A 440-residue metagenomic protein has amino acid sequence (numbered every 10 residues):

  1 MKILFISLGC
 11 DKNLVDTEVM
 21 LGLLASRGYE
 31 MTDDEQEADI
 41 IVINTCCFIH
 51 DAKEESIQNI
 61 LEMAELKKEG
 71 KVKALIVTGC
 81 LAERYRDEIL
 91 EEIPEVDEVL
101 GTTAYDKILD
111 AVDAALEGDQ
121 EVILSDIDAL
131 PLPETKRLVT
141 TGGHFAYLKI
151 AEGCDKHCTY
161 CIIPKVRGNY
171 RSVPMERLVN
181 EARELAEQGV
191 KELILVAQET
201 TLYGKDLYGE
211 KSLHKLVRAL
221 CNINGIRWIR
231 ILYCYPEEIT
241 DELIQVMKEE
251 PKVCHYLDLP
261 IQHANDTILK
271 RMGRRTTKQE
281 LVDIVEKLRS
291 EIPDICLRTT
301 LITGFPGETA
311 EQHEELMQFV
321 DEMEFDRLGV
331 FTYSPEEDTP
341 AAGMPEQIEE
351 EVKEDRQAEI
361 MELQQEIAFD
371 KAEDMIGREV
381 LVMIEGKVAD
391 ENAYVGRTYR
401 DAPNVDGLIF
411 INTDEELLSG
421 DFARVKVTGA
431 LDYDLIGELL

Functional and structural regions predicted by a protein language model:
M1-Y203, E242, V253, L257 (+7 more regions): Proteins enriched for Cys/Gly/acidic motifs involved in redox and nucleic-acid/cofactor modification
I3, I40-I41, A146, L193 (+7 more regions): Conserved beta-strand core positions
Q36-E37, D155, K252, A264 (+3 more regions): Short strand-connecting beta-turns/loops that link adjacent beta-strands
C47-F48, R167-G168, L207-E210, K270-T276 (+1 more regions): Short glycine-enriched, charge-decorated loop/helix-capping segments at active-site entrances that position
L75-V77, R84, E187-E311, D321: Conserved SAM/AdoMet-binding glycine-rich loop
L178, L195, I231, L259 (+6 more regions): Conserved, mostly hydrophobic/aromatic
A197, Y233, I261-H263, T299-T303 (+6 more regions): Active-site proximal loops enriched in glycine and acidic residues that flank catalytic Cys/His/Asp and coordinate
G343-L440: Terminal RNA-binding accessory module
